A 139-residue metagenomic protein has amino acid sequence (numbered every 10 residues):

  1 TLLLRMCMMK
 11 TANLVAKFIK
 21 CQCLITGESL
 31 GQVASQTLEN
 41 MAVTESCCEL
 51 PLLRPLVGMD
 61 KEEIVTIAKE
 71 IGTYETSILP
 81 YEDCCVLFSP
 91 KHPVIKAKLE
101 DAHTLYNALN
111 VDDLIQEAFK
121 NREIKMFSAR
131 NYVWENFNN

Functional and structural regions predicted by a protein language model:
T1-T66, E70-I71, L114, F119-Y132: Active-site adenylate/phosphate-handling loop in enzymes that bind or generate adenylated species
Q32, P80-F88: Small/polar glycine-rich anion-binding or flexible loop at a beta-alpha turn
Q36-E39, F88-H92: Short secondary-structure transition/capping segments
S46, V94-L109, E117, E123-N139: RNA-binding accessory domains that recognize and position tRNA/RNA substrates
L52, Y74, I95: Glycine-rich, flexible loop/turn motifs
G72-Y81: A short alpha-helix-loop-beta-strand transition element characteristic of N-terminal alpha/beta dinucleotide-binding
